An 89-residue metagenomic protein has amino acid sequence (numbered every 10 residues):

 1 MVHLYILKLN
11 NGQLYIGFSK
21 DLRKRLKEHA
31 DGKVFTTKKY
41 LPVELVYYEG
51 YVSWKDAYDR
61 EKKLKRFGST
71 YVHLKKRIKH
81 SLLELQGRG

Functional and structural regions predicted by a protein language model:
M1-G89: Structure-specific nucleic-acid interaction/processing domains
